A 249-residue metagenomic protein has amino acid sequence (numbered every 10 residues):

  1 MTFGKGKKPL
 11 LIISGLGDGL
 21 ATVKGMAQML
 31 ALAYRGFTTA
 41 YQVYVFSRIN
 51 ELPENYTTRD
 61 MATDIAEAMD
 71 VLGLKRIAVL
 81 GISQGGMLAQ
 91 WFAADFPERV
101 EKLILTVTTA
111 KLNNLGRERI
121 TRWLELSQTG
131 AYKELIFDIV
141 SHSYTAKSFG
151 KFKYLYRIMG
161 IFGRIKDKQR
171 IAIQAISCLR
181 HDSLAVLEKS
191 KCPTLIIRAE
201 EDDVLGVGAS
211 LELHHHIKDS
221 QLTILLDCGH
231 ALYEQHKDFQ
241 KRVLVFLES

Functional and structural regions predicted by a protein language model:
M1-L52: Conserved HGGG/HGGXW glycine-rich cap/lid loop of the alpha/beta-hydrolase fold
D60-I77: Conserved acidic catalytic loop of the alpha/beta-hydrolase fold
G81-G85, A89: Gly/Ala-rich beta-loop-alpha elbow adjacent to hydrolase catalytic centers
A94, E101-G130, R170: Flexible "cap/lid" loop of the alpha/beta hydrolase fold
N114-R117, E134-L179, V186: Conserved alpha/beta-hydrolase catalytic His-Asp/Glu region
S190, I196-R198, D202: Short beta-strand/loop motif that positions the catalytic acidic residue of the alpha/beta-hydrolase fold
D203-A209: Conserved alpha/beta-hydrolase "acid-adjacent" motif
C228-Q240: Catalytic histidine-centered segment of alpha/beta-hydrolase-like enzymes
